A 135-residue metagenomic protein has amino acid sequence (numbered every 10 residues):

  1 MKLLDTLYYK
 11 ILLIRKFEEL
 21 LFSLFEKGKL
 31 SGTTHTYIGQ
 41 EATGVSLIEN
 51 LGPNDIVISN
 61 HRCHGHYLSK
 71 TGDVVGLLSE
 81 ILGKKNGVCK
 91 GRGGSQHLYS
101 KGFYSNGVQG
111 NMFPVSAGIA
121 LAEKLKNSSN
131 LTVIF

Functional and structural regions predicted by a protein language model:
K2-I11: Positively charged, low-complexity intrinsically disordered leader regions
K10, I14-L21: Conserved N-terminal diphosphate/IPP-binding helix and adjacent helical/loop segment of trans-prenyltransferase domains
E19-F22, K27-F135: Cofactor-binding active-site loop characterized by glycine-rich and histidine/acidic residues
